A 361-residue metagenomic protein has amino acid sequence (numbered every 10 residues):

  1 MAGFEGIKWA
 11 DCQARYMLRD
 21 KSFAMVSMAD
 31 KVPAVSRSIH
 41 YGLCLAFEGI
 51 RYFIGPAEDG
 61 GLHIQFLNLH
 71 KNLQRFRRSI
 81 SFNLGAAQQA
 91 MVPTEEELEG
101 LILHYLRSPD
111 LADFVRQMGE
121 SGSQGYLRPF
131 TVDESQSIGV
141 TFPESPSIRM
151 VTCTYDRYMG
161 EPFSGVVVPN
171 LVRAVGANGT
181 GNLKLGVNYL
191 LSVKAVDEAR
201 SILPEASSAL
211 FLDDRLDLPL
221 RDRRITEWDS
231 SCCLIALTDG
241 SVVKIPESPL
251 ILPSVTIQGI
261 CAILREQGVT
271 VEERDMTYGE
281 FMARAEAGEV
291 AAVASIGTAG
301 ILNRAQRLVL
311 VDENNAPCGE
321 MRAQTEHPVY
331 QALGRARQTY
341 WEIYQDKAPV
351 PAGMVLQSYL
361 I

Functional and structural regions predicted by a protein language model:
M1-M91, G100-H104, S137-I361: Helix-start/capping segments and mature chain N-termini
M91-Y105, D113-S137: Short, glycine/charge-rich beta-strand/loop segments that flank catalytic centers and engage negatively charged groups
